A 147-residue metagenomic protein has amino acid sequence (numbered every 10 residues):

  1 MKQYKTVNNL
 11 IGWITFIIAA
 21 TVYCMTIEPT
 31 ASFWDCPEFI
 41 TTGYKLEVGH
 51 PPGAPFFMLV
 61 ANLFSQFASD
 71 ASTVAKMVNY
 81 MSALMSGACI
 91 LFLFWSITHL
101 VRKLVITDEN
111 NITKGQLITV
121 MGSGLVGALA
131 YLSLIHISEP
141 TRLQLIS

Functional and structural regions predicted by a protein language model:
M1-V22, A88-L91, L117-G124: Start-transfer (signal-anchor) and selected internal transmembrane alpha helices of multi-pass inner/ER membrane
W13, Y80-T113, I135-H136: Transmembrane-helix motifs of polytopic, lipid-linked glycan transferases
V22, I27, A61, S65 (+2 more regions): Membrane-water interface at transmembrane helix exits
I27-F39, G49-A61: Extracytoplasmic catalytic/substrate-binding loops of multi-pass membrane glycan-assembly enzymes
L46-P52, V60-L84, K103, L134-I135: Juxtamembrane segments of multi-pass membrane glycosylation machinery that transfer sugars from lipid-linked donors
P55, A68-S96, L117, M121 (+1 more regions): Loop-to-helix entry region of an early transmembrane alpha helix in multi-pass inner-membrane enzymes
G124-L132: Short helix- or helix-capping micro-motifs that position conserved polar/aromatic residues at function-defining sites
I135-S147: Single conserved hydrophobic/aromatic residue that forms the stacking wall/gate of nucleotide- or nucleobase-binding
